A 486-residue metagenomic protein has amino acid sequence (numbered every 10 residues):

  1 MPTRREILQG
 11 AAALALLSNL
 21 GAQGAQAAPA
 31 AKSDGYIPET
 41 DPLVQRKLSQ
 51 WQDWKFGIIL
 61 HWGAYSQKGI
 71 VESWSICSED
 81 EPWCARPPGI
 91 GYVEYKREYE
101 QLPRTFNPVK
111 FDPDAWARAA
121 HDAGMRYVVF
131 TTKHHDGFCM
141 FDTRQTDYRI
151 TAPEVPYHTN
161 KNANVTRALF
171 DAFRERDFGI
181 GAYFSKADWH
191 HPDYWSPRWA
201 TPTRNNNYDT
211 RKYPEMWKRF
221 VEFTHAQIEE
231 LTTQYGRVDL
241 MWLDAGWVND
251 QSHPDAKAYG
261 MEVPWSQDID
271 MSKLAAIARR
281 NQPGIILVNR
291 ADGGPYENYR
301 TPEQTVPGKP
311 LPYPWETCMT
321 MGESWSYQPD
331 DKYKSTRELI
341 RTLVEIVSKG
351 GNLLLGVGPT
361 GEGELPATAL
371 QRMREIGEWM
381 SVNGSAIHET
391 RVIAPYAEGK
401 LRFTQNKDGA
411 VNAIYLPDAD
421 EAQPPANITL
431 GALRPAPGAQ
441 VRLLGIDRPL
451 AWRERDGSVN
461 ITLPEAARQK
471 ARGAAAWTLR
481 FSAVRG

Functional and structural regions predicted by a protein language model:
M1-P2: Secretory targeting signals
E6-A27: N-terminal export signals
A28-G486: Mature catalytic domains of secreted/periplasmic carbohydrate-active enzymes
